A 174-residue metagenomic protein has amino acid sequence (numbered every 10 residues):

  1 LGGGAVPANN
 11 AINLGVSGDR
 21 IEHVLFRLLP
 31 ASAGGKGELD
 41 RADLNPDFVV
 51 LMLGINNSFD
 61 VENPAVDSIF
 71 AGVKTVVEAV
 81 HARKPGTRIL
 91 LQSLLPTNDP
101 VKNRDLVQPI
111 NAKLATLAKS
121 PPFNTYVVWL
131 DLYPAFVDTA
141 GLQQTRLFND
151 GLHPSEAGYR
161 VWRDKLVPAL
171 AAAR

Functional and structural regions predicted by a protein language model:
L1-E78, P96-A112: Conserved SGNH/GDSL esterase-like catalytic core that processes O-acyl groups on lipids and polysaccharides
P7-N10, L44-V49, K84-I89, P122-V127: Loop/turn elements at helix/coil->beta-strand transitions in domains of secreted/extracellular proteins
L29-A33, G54, E78-P85, A115 (+2 more regions): Sec-exported extracytoplasmic/periplasmic mature domains
G35-K36, D60, L91, T125 (+1 more regions): Secondary-structure transition/capping residues
P96-R174: Catalytic His-Asp segment of secreted/periplasmic serine-dependent ester chemistry enzymes
